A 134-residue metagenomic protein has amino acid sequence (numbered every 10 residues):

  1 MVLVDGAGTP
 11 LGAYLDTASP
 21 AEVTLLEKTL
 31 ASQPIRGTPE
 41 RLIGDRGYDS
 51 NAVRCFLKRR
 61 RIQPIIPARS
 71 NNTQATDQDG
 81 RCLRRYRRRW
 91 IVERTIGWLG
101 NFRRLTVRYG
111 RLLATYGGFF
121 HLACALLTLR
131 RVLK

Functional and structural regions predicted by a protein language model:
M1: Short, surface-exposed charged micro-motifs
Y14-R36, R41: Active-site beta-loop-alpha junctions of metal-dependent nucleic acid enzymes, especially the RNase H-like/DDE
S19, G37-L42, R46-L113: Helix-centered, glycine/charged polyanion-binding patches within enzymatic domains that contact phosphate-containing
A31, G97, H121-C124: Generic alpha-helical structural context detector
F119-K134: Charged phosphate-binding loop/patch that engages nucleotide di/tri-phosphates or the phosphate backbone of nucleic
